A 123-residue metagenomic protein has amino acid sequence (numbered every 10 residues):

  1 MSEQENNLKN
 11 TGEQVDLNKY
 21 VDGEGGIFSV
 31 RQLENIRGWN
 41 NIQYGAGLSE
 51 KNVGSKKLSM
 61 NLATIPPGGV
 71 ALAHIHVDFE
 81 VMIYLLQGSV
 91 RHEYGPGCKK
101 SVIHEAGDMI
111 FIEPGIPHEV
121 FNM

Functional and structural regions predicted by a protein language model:
M1-K57, L72-A73: A short, N-terminal "cap"/entry segment at the start of jelly-roll beta-barrel domains of the cupin/DSBH fold
T64: Short proline/glycine- and basic residue-enriched helix-capping loop/turn segments at helix->loop/beta transitions
V70, F79-A106, I116: A short beta-strand-loop-beta hairpin characteristic of the jelly-roll/cupin
F121-M123: Asparagine-centered strand-capping/turn motif at beta-strand->loop junctions
